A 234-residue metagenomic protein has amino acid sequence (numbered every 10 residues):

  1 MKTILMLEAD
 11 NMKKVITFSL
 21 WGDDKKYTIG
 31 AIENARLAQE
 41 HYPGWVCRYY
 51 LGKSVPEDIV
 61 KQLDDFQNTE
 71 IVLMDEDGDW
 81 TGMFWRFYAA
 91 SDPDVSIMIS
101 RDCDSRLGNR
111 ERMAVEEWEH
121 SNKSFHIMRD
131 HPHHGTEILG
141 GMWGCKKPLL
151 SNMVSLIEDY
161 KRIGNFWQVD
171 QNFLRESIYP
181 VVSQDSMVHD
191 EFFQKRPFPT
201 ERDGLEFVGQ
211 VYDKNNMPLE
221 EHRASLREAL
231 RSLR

Functional and structural regions predicted by a protein language model:
L5-E76: N-terminal anchoring/stem segment of glycosyltransferases
D77-W85: A short, glycine-/small-residue-rich helix N-cap motif at loop->alpha-helix starts within glycosyltransferase
M98: Short aromatic/hydrophobic "clamp" motif used to bind/position activated sugar donors
C103-S105: Short acidic donor-binding/metal-coordinating loop in glycosyltransferase active sites
N109-G135: Conserved donor-nucleotide/metal-binding helix-loop-beta segment in metal-dependent transferases, i.e., the alpha-helix
H133, C145-R234: Catalytic core and acceptor-binding pocket of nucleotide-sugar-dependent glycosyltransferases
E137-G140: Short, solvent-exposed loop/turn segments at the edges of secondary structure
